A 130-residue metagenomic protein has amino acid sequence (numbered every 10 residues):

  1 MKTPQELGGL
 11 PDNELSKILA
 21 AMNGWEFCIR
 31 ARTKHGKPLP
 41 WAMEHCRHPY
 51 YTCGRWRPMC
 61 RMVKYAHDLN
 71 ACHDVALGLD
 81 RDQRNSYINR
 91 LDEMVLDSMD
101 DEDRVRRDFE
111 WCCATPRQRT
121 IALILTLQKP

Functional and structural regions predicted by a protein language model:
M1-P130: Glycine-rich anion-binding surface patch
